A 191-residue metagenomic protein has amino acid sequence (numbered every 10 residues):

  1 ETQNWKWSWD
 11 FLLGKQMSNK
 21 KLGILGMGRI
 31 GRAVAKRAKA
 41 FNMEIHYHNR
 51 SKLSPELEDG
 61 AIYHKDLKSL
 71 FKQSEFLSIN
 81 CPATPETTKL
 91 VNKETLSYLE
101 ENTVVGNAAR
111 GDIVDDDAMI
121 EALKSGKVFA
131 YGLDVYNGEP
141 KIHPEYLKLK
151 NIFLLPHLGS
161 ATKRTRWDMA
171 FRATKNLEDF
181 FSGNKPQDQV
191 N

Functional and structural regions predicted by a protein language model:
E1, K20, K36-M43, R172-N184: Oxidoreductase and adenylate-handling cofactor-binding alpha/beta cores
E1-K21, A33: Phosphate-binding beta-alpha-beta segment of Rossmann-like dinucleotide-binding domains, i.e., the NAD(P)
S8-L13, E139-N191: C-terminal helix-to-coil terminal segments
G14-S18, K39, S97-Y98, Y146: Short, flexible hinge/linker loops that cap or flank conserved catalytic cores
M27-G28: Glycine-rich Rossmann-fold phosphate-binding loop(s) that bind the pyrophosphate of adenine dinucleotide cofactors
A35, K39, L123-K124, L147: Gly/Ala-rich phosphate-binding loop of Rossmann-like dinucleotide-binding domains, activating on the conserved
I45-Y47: Short beta-strand "acidic-cap" motif of Rossmann-like dinucleotide-binding folds
S51-E145: Rossmann-like adenosine-cofactor binding region
